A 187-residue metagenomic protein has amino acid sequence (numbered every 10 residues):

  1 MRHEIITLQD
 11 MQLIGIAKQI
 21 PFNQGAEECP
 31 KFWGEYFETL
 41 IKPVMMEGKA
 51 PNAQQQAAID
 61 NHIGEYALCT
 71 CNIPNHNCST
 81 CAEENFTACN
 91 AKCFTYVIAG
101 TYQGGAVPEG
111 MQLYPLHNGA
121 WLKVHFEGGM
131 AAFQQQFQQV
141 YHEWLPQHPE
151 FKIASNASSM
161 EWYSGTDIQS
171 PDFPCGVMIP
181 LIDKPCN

Functional and structural regions predicted by a protein language model:
M1-N187: A solvent-exposed interaction/effector surface
